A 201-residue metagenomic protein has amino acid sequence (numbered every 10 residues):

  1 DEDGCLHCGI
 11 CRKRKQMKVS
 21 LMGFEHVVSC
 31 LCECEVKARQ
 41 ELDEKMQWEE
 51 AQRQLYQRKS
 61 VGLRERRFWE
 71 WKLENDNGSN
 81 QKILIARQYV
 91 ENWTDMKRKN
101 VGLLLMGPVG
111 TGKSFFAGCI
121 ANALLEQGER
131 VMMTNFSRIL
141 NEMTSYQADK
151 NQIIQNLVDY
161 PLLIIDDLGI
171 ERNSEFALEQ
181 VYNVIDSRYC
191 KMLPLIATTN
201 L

Functional and structural regions predicted by a protein language model:
D1-N80: A short, basic N-terminal segment
G62-L63, W69, N75-L103: Pre-Walker A (pre-P-loop) alpha-helix and adjacent loop at the N terminus of AAA/AAA+ ATPase modules, a conserved
K82-R87, A121, L125-Y160, E171-R172 (+1 more regions): Short glycine-rich substrate-engagement loop in P-loop NTPases that contacts/grips substrate
D95-K97, Q155-V158, D186-K191: Conserved catalytic network of the ASCE P-loop NTPase/AAA+ motor domain
R98-A117: Walker A/P-loop nucleotide-binding motif
E129-R130, D159-L162, K191-A197: Loop/turn-to-beta-strand initiation segments
I139-M143, A148, L168-L201: Replace "adjacent to P-loop NTPase cores in ATP/GTP-dependent enzymes" with "adjacent to NTP-binding cores
